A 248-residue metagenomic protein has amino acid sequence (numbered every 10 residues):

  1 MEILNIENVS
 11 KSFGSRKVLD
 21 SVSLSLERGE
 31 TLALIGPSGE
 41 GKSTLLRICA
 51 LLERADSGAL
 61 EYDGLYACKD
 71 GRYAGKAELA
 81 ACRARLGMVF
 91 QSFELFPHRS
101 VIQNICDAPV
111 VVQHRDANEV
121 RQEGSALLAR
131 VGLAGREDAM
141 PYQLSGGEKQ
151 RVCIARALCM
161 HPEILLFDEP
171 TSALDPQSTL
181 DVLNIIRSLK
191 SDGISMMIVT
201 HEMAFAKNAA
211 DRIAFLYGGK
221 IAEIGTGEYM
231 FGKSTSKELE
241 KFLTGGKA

Functional and structural regions predicted by a protein language model:
A50: Helix-to-loop junction immediately C-terminal to a conserved catalytic motif
G58-D70: Conserved ABC transporter NBD signature motif
A67-G87, A117, M230-S234: ABC ATPase NBD coupling module
M140-L144, E148: Conserved ABC ATPase signature
C159-E163: A short, proline-enriched helix->beta-strand linker immediately N-terminal to the Walker B motif in ABC-type P-loop
L165-D168: Catalytic Walker B motif of ABC-type/P-loop ATPase nucleotide-binding domains
